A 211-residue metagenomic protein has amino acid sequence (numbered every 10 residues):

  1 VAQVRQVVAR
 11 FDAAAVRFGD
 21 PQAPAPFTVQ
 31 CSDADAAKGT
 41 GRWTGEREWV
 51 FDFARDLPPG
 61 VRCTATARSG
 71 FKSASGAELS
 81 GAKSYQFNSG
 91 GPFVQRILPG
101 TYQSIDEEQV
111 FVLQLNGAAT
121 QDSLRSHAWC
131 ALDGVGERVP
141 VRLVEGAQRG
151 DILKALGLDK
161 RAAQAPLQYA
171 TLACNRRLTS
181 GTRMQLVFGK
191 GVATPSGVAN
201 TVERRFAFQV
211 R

Functional and structural regions predicted by a protein language model:
V1-R211: Acidic, low-complexity Ser/Thr/Gly/Pro-rich repeat segments typical of extracellular/periplasmic and surface-exposed
